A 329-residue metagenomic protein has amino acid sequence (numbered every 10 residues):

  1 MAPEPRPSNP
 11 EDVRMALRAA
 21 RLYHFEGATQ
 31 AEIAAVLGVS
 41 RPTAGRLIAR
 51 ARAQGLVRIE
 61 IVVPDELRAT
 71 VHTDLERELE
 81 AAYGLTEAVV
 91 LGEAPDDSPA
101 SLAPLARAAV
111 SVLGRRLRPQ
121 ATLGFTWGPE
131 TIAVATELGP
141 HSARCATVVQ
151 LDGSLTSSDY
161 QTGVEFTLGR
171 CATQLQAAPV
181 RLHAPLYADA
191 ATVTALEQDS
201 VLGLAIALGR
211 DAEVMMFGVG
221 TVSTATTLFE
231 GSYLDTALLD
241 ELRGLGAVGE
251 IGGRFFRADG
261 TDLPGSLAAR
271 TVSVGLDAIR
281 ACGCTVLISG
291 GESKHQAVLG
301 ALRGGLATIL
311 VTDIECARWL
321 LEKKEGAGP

Functional and structural regions predicted by a protein language model:
M1-M15: Short, Lys/Arg-enriched anionic-surface-contact patches
P10, L22, A258, D262-P329: ATP/nucleoside-binding phosphotransfer catalytic cores, i.e., glycine-rich phosphate-binding loops
A19, G27-V39: Short alpha-helical "recognition helix" segments of helix-turn-helix
P42: Key DNA-contact positions within bacterial/archaeal DNA-binding proteins
G45-I48: Key DNA-contacting residues within the recognition helix of helix-turn-helix
L56-T70: Short Lys/Arg-enriched helix C-cap and helix-to-coil transition segments that create basic nucleic-acid-contact patches
R77-A121, A143-S223, E230: Ligand-binding beta-strand-loop-alpha-helix segment within the catalytic cores of soluble metabolic enzymes
L228-A258, I309-T312: Gly/Ser/Thr-rich active-site loops/lids in small-molecule metabolic enzymes that frequently grip phosphoryl groups
